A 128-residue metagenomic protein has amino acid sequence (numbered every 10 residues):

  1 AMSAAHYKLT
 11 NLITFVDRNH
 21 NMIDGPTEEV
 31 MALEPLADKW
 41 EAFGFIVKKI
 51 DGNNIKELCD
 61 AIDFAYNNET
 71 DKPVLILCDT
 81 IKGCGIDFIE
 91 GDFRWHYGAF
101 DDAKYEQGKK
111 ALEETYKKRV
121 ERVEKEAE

Functional and structural regions predicted by a protein language model:
A1-A127: Glycine-rich ThDP/TPP pyrophosphate-binding loop and its adjacent helix/strand module within ThDP-dependent enzymes
